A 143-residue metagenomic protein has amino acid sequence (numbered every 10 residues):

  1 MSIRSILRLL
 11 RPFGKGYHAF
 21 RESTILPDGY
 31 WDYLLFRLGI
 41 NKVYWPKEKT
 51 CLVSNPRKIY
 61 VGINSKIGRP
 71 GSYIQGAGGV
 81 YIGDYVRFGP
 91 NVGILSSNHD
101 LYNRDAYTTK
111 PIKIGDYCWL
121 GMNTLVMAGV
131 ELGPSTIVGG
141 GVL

Functional and structural regions predicted by a protein language model:
M1-L101, I112-Y117, T124, P134: Domain-scale signature associated with acetyltransferase and cell-envelope carbohydrate enzymes
Y107-P111: Replace "Gram-negative outer membrane beta-barrel proteins" with "bacterial and organellar outer membrane beta-barrel
N123-L143: Beta-rich strand-turn-strand
